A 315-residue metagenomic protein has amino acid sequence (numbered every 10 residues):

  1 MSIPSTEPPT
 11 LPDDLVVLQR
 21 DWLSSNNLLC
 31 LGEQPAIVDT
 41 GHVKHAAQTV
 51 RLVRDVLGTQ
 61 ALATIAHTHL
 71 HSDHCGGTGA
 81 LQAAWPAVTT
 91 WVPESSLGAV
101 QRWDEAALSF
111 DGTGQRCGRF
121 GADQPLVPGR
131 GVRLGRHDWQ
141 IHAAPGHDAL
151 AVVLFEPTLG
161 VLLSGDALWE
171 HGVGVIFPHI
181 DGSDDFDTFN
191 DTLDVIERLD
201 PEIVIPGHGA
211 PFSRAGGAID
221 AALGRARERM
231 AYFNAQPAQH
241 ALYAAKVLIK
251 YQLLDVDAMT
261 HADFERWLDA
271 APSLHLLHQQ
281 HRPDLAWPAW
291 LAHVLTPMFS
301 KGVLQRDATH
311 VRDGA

Functional and structural regions predicted by a protein language model:
S2-L57, V153-G165, E170: Conserved beta-strand hairpin/beta-sheet module of binuclear metal-dependent hydrolase folds, prominently
P9-L15, F110-G114, G135-H137: Short Pro/Gly-enriched beta-strand edge/turn motifs at strand-loop
L18-R20, Q115, G121-Q124, A143-P145: Short Gly/Pro-enriched turn/cap motifs at secondary-structure boundaries
A36-V38, A66, T90, V161-L163 (+1 more regions): Residue-level marker for buried hydrophobic side chains located in beta-strands that build the well-ordered beta-sheet
H42-K44, D138-N234: Metallo-beta-lactamase
K44-A47, R51-L134: Active-site HxH/HxHxD metal-binding segment of metal-dependent hydrolases
H45, Q124, D184-T188, A286-W290: Soluble or luminal CAZymes and related metallo-dependent hydrolases
Q239-A315: C-terminal regulatory/interaction regions
